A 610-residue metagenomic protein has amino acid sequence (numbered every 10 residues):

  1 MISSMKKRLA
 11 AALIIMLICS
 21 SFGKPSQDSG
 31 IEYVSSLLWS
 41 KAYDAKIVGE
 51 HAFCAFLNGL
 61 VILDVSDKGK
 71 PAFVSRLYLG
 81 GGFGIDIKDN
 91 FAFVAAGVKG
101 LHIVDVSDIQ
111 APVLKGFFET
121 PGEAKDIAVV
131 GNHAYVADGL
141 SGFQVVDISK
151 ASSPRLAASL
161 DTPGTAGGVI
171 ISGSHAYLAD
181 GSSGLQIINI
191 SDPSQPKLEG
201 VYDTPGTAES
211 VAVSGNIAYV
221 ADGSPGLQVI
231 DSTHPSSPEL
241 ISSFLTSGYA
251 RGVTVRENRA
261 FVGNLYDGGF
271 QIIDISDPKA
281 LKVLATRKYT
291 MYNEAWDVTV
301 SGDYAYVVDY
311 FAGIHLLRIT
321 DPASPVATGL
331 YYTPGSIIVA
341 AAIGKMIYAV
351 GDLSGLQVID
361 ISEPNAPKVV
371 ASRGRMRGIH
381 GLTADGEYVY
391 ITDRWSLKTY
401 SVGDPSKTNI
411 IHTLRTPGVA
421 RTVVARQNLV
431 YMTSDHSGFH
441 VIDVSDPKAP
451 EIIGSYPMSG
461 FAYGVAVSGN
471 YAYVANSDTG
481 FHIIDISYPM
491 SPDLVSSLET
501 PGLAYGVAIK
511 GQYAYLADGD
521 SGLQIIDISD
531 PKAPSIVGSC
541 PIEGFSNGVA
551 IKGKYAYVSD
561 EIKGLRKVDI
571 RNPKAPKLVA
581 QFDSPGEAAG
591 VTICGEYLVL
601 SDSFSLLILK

Functional and structural regions predicted by a protein language model:
M1-I2, G23: Accessible peptide chain termini
I2-A10: Bacterial N-terminal signal peptides that target proteins for export
L9-L17: Sec-dependent N-terminal signal peptides
L13, F22-K610: Feature marking well-ordered beta-strand scaffolds used for ligand recognition
